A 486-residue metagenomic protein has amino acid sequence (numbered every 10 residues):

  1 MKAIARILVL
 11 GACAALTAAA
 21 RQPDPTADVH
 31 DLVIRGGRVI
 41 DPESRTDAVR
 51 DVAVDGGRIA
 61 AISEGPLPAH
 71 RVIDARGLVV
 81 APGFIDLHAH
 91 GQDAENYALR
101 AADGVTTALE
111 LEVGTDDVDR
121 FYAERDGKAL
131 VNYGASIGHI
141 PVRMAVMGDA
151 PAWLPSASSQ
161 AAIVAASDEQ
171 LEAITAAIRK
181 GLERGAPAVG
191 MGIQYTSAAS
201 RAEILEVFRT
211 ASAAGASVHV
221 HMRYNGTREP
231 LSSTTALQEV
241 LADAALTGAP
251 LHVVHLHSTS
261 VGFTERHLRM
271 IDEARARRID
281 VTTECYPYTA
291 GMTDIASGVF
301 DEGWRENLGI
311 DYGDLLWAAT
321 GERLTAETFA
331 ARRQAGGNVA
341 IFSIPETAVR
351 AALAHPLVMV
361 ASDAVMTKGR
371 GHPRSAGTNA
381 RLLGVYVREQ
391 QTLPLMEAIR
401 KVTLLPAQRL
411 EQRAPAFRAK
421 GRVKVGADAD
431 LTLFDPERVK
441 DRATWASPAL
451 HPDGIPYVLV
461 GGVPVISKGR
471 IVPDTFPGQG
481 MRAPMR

Functional and structural regions predicted by a protein language model:
I7-A15: Bacterial N-terminal signal peptides
Q22-I34, V39-A81: Histidine-rich, glycine-flanked metal-binding segment
G37, F342, R350-L357, S362-D363 (+1 more regions): C-terminal cap of metal-dependent C-N hydrolases
V39-D51, I341-S343, V349, Q390-E397 (+1 more regions): Acidic, glycine-enriched loop/beta-strand segments at the rims of small-molecule binding/catalytic pockets
A75-V80, A94-G190, S212, S217 (+2 more regions): Divalent-metal coordination cores built from histidine and acidic residues
G83-H90: Metallo-beta-lactamase
R143-A198, L241-A245, A249-L395: Active-site neighborhoods of metal-dependent hydrolases
L171-E172, K180-Q238: Divalent metal-binding pocket/active-site signature
